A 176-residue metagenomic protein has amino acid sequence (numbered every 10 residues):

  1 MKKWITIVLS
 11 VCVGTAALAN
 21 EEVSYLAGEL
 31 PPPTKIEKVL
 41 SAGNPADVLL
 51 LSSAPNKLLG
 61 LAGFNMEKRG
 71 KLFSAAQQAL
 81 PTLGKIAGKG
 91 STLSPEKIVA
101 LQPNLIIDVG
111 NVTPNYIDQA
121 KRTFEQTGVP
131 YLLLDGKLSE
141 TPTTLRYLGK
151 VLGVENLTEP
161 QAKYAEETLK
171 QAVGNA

Functional and structural regions predicted by a protein language model:
K3-S10, G14-L49, N156-A176: Bacterial Sec-exported substrate-binding components of ABC uptake systems
E22-V23, Q119-A176: Extracytoplasmic substrate-binding proteins
E29-L30, T82-T92, L132-S139: A structural signal for short loop-to-beta-strand junctions that line the ligand-binding cleft of periplasmic/secreted
P32-K35, S52, V99-A100, F124-Q126 (+1 more regions): Extracellular/periplasmic catalytic domains that process cell-envelope and extracellular macromolecules
K38, N104-L105: Short, Asp-centered acidic motifs that coordinate Mg2+ and/or phosphate in catalytic or ligand-binding sites
A46-V99, L105-V112: A short, structured surface patch at a secondary-structure boundary
V48-L49, N115, T141-T143: Phosphate- and divalent-cation-binding pockets in alpha/beta enzyme and binding domains that engage nucleotide-derived
